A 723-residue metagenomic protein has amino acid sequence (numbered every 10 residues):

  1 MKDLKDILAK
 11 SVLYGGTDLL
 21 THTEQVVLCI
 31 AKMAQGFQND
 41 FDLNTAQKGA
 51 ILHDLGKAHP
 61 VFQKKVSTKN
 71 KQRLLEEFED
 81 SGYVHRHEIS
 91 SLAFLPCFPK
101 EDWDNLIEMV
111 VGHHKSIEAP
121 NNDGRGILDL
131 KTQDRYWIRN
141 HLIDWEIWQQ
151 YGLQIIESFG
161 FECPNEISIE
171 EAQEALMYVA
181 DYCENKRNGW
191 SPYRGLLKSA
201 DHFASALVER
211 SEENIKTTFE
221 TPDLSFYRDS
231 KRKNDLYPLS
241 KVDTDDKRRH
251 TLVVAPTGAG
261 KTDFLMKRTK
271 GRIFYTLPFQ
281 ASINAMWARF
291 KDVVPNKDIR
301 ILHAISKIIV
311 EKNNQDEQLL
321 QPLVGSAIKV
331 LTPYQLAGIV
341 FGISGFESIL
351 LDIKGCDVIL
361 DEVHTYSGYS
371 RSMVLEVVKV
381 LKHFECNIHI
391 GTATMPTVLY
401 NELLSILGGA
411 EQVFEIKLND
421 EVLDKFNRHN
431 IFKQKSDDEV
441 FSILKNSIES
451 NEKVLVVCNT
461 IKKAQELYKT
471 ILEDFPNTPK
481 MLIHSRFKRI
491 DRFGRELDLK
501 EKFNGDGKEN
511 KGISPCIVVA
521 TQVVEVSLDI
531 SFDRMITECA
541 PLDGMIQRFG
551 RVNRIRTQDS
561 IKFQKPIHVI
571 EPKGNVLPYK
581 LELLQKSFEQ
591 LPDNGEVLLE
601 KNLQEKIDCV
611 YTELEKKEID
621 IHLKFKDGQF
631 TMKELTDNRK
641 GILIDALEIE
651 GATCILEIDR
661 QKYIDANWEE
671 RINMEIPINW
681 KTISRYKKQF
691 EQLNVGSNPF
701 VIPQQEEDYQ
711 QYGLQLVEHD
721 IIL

Functional and structural regions predicted by a protein language model:
K2-L8, F532, F549, I555-L723: C-terminal accessory region of SF2 helicases/translocases
K2-T217: Accessory nucleic-acid engagement/destabilization modules that flank
G82-H85, R486-I490, I513-F563, P572-G574: Conserved RecA-like helicase motor core of SF1/SF2 enzymes
G271-V294, H303-S306, T397-Y400: Conserved Walker A/P-loop ATP-binding site and its immediately adjacent core in helicase/helicase-like ATPase domains
R272-I283, S447-L472, M481-H484: Conserved strand-helix element at the start of the C-terminal RecA-like helicase core
K297-G342: Inter-Walker segment of RecA-like/P-loop motor cores
L351-D357, V363-D420: Post-DEXD/H (motif II) to motif III coupling segment of the RecA-like Helicase ATP-binding lobe
T397-E449: Interdomain hinge/linker at the junction between the two RecA-like core domains of SF2 helicases
